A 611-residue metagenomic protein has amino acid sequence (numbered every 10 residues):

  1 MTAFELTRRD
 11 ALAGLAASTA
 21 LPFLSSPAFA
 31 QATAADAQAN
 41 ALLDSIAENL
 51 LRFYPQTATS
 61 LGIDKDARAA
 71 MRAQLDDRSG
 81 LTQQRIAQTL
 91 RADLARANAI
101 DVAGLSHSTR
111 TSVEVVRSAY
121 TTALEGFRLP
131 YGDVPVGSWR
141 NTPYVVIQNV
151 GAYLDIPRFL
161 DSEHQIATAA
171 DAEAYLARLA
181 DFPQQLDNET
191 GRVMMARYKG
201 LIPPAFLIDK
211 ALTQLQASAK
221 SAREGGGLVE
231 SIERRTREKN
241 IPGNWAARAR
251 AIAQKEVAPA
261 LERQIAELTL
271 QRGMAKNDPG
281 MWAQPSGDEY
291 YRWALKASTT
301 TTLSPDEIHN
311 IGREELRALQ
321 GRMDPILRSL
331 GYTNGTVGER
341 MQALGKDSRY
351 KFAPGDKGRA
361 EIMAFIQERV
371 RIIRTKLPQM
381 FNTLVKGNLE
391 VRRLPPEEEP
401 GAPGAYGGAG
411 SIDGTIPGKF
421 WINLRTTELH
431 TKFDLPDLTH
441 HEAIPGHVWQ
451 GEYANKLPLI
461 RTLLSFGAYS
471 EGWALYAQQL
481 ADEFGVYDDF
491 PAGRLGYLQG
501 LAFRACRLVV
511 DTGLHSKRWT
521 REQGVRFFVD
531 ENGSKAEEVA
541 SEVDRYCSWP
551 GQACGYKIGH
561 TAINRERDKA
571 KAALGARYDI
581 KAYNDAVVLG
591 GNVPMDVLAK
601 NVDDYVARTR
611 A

Functional and structural regions predicted by a protein language model:
T2-P22: N-terminal secretory signal peptides and thylakoid transit peptides that target proteins across membranes
F29-A611: N-terminal maturation segment of proteins
